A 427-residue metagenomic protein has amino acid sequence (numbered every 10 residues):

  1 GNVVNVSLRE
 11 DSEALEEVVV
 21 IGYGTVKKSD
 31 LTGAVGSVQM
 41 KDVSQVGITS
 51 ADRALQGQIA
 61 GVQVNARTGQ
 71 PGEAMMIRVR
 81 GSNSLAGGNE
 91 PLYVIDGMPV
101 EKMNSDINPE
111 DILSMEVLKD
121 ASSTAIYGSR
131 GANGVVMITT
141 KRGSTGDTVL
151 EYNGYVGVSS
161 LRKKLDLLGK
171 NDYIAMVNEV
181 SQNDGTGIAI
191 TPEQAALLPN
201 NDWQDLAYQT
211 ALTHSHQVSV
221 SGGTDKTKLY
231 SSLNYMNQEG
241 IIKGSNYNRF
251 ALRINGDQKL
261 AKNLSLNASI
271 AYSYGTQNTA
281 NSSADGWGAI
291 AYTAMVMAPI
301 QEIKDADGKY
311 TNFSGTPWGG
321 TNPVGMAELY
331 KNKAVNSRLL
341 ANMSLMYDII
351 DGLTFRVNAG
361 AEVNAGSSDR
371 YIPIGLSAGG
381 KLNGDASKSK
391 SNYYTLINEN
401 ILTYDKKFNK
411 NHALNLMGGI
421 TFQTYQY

Functional and structural regions predicted by a protein language model:
G1-S273, S282-A284, L340-A341: Short, small/polar-rich motifs associated with maturation and membrane association, primarily at protein termini
T145-N200, T210, G240-Y247, A251-R338 (+1 more regions): Surface-exposed loop/interface segments of Gram-negative outer-membrane beta-barrel transport/assembly proteins
Y347: Extracellular and analogous surface-interaction loops
L353: An active-site-proximal structural segment forming one wall of the substrate-binding cleft that immediately precedes
